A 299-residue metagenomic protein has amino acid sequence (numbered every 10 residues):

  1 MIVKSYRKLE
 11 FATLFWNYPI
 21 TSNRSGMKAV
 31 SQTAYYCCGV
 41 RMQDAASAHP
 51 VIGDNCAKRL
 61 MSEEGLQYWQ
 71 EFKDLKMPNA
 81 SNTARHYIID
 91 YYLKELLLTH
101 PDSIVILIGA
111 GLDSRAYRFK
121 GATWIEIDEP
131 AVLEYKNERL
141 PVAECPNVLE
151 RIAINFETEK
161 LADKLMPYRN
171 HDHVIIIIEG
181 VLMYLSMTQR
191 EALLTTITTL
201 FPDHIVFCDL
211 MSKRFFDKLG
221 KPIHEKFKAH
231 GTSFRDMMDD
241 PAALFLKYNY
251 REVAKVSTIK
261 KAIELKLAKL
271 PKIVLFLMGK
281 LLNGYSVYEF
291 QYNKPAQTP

Functional and structural regions predicted by a protein language model:
E10-I106, A110-I152: Rossmann-like AdoMet
L161-N170: Short amphipathic alpha-helix with an adjacent loop that forms part of the alpha/beta core around
Y184-T196: A short, conserved alpha-helix within the catalytic core of class I
L185, E225-D240: Acceptor-substrate binding/catalytic loop of class I
F201-K213: Conserved beta-strand signature within the Rossmann-like core of class I S-adenosyl-L-methionine
S233-K255: Short alpha-helix
V253-L277: Conserved catalytic loop of SAM-dependent methyltransferase domains
A268-P299: Core SAM-dependent methyltransferase catalytic element
